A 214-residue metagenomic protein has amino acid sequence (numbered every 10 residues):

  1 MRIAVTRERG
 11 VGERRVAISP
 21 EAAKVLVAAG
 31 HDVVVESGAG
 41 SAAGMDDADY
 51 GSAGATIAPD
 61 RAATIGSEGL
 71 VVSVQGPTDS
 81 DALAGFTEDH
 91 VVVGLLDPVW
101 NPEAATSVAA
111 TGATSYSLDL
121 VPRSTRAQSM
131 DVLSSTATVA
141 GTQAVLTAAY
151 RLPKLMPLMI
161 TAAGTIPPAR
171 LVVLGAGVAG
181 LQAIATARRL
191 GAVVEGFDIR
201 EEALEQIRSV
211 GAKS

Functional and structural regions predicted by a protein language model:
R2, E8, D81-R170: Glycine/serine-rich phosphate-binding loop and adjoining beta1-alpha1 elements at the start of nucleotide-handling
V5-S107, T111: An N-terminal-biased, well-structured beta-alpha scaffold segment characteristic of Rossmann-like dinucleotide-binding
T6-A42, K154-S214: Glycine-rich phosphate/diphosphate-binding loop of Rossmann-like nucleotide-binding domains
R7-G10, D46-D49, I65-V71, P122 (+3 more regions): Short linear motifs at secondary-structure transitions and domain/linker junctions
G44-D46, G69, R126-Q128, Q206-I207: Short Asp/Glu-rich motifs
Y50-G54, V132-T136, G211-S214: Short, hinge-like loop/turn segments at secondary-structure boundaries
G66, V139-T142, L146, L181 (+1 more regions): A broad detector of short, well-ordered amphipathic alpha-helices that serve as recognition/interaction surfaces
G69, D119, D198: Acidic active-site catalytic centers that drive phospho-/nucleotidyl reactions and related ester hydrolyses
